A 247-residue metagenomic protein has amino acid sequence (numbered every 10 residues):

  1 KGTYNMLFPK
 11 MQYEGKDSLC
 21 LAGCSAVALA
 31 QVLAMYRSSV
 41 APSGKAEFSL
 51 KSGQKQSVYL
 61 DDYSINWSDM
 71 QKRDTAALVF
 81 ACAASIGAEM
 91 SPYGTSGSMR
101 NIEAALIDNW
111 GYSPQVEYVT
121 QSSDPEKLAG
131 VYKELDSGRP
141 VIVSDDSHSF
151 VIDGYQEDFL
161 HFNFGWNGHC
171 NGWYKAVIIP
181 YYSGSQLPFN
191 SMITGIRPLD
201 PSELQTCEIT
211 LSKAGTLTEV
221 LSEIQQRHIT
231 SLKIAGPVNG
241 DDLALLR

Functional and structural regions predicted by a protein language model:
K1-T95: Active-site-adjacent structural segments surrounding the nucleophilic cysteine of cysteine proteases and isopeptidases
L19, Q31, S38-V40, A84-S98 (+5 more regions): Solvent-exposed loop/turn segments at secondary-structure junctions within structured extracellular/periplasmic domains
C20, S25-V32, S98, I102 (+5 more regions): Stable alpha-helical elements in mature extracytoplasmic
A22, L78-V79, V141, F150 (+3 more regions): A broad, low-specificity signal marking well-ordered, structured residues that form hydrophobic/aromatic
A104, D108-N163: Active-site-adjacent substructure of cysteine-protease-like catalytic cores
D136, Q156-L204: Cys-His-centered catalytic/binding microenvironment captured across papain-like cysteine peptidases and homologous
V151, C170-G172, G240-A244: Extracytoplasmic/secreted cell-surface and envelope-processing proteins
P201-R247: N-terminal capping/linker segments that flank leucine-rich repeat
